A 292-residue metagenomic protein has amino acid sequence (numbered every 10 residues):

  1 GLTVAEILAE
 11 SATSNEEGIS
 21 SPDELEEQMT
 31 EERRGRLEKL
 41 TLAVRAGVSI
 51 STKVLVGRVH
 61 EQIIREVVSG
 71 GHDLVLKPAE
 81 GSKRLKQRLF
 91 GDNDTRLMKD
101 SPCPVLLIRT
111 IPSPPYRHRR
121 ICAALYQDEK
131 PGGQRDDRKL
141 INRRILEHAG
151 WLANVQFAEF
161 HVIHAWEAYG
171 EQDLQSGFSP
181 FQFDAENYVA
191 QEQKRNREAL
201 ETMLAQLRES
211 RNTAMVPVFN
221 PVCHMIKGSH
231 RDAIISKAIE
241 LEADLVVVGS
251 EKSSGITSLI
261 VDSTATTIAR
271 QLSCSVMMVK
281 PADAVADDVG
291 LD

Functional and structural regions predicted by a protein language model:
G1-S21, R119-E186, N212-T213, Q271 (+1 more regions): Small/aliphatic-rich secondary-structure junction motif
L2, S51-L55, L106, H161-I163 (+2 more regions): General small-molecule cofactor/ligand-binding pocket signal
A9, D23-E27, G35, T41-V75 (+3 more regions): Structural beta-alpha unit
S20-G35, F183-A199: A short acidic, glycine-rich active-site loop that binds or catalyzes chemistry on phosphate/adenosine moieties
E32-L40, R144-H148, A199-Q206: Short, well-ordered amphipathic alpha-helical segments that serve as non-catalytic structural scaffolds within diverse
R33, I141-I145, N196, H230 (+1 more regions): Hydrophobic alpha-helical membrane-association signature
I64-R117, S236-V289: Gly/Ser-rich helix-loop-strand patches that form or flank binding pockets for ribonucleotide-derived cofactors
G71, V75, P112-D128, E159-V162 (+3 more regions): Conserved long hydrophobic alpha-helices within structured protein cores
